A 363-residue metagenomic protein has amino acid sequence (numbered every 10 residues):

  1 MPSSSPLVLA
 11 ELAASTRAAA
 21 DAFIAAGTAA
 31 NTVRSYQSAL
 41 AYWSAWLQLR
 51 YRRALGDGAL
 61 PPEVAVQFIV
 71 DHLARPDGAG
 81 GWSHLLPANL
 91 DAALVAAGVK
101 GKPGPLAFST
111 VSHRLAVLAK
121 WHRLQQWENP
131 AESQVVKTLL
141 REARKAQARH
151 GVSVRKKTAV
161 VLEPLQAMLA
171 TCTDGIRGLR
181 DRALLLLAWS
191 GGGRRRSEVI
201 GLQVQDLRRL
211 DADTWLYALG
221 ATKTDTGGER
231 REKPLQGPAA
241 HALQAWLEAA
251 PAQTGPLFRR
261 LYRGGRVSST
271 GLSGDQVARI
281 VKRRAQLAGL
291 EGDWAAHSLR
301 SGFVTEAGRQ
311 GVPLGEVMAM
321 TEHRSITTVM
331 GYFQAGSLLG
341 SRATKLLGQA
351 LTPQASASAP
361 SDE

Functional and structural regions predicted by a protein language model:
M1-S3, L347-E363: C-terminal secondary-structure termini that scaffold catalytic or DNA-interacting sites
D21-N31, A41-V152, T171-D174: N-terminal core-binding DNA-recognition domain of tyrosine recombinases/integrases
R50, A252-Q253, A278-A319, I326 (+1 more regions): Short, basic (Lys/Arg/His-rich) helix/loop patches that form interaction surfaces in the mid-to-C-terminal regions
L162-R196: Basic, Lys/Arg- and aromatic-enriched nucleic-acid-binding interface segment
L187-A188, E306-A307, M320, Y332: Short alpha-helical segment immediately N-terminal to, or the first helix within, an HTH/HTH-like DNA-binding domain
A188-D213, G315-A319: Short, charged phosphate-coordinating catalytic segments
L210-V267, D275-Q276, I280, R284: Basic, alpha-helical nucleic-acid-contacting "clamp/cap" segments
T321-L346: Catalytic-site neighborhood detector that most strongly recognizes the C-terminal catalytic loop/helix of tyrosine
